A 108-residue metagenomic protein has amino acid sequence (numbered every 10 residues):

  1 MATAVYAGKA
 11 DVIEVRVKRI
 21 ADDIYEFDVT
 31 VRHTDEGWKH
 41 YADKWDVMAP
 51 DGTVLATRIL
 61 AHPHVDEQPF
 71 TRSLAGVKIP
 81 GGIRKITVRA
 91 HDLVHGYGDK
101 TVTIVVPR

Functional and structural regions predicted by a protein language model:
G8-D43: Short, surface-exposed binding/anchoring microloops in extracellular/periplasmic proteins
V12, I24-E26, P69-S73, K85 (+1 more regions): Intrinsic-disorder/low-complexity, polar/charged segments enriched in Ser/Thr/Lys/Arg/Asp/Glu/Gln
K44-M48: Beta-strand signatures of extracellular beta-sandwich domains
A56-G96: Short, solvent-exposed, Trp/other aromatic-anchored flexible loops in extracytoplasmic proteins
V77, P107-R108: Short, solvent-exposed mixed-charge patches
G96-V106: Edge beta-strands of extracellular beta-sandwich domains
